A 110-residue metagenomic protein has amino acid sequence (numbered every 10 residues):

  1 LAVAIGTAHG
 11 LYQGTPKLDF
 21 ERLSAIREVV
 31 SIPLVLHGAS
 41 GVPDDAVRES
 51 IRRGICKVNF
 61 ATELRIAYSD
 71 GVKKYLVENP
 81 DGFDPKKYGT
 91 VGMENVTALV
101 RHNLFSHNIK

Functional and structural regions predicted by a protein language model:
L1-V3, L34-G38, C56-F60: Hydrophobic faces of well-ordered beta-strands that scaffold small-molecule active sites in alpha/beta enzyme cores
A2-E21: Glycine/Thr-rich beta-alpha phosphate-binding loop at enzyme active sites
I5-H9, R53-S69: Glycine-rich phosphate-binding active-site loops on the catalytic face of alpha/beta enzymes
Y12-T15, L36-A39, A61, Y88: Glycine- and other small-residue-rich loops at beta-strand/loop junctions that grip anionic moieties
T15-L36: Alpha-helix-loop-beta-strand connector modules within alpha/beta enzyme cores
A39-I55: Catalytic cores of alpha/beta
K74-K110: Extended, intrinsically disordered, low-complexity segments
